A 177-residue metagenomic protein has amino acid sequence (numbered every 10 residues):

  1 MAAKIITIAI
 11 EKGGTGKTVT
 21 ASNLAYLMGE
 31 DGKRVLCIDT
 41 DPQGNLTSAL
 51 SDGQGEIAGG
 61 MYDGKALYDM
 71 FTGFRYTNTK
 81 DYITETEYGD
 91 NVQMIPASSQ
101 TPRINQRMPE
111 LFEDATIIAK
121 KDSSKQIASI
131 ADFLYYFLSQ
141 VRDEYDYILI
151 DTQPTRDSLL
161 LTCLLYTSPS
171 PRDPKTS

Functional and structural regions predicted by a protein language model:
M1-R172, S177: P-loop NTP-binding core
